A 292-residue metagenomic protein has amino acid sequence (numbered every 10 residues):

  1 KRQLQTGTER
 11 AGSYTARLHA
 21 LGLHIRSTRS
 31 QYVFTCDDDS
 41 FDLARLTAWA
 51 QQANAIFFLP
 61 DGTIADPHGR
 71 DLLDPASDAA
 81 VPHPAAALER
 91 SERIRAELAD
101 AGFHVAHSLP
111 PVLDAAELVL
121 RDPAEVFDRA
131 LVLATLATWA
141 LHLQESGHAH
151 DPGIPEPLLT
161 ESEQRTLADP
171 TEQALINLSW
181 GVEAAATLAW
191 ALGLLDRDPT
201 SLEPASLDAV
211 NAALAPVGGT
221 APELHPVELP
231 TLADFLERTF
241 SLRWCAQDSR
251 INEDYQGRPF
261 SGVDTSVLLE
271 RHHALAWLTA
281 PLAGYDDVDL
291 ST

Functional and structural regions predicted by a protein language model:
K1-T292: Extended, charge-rich alpha-helical interface modules
